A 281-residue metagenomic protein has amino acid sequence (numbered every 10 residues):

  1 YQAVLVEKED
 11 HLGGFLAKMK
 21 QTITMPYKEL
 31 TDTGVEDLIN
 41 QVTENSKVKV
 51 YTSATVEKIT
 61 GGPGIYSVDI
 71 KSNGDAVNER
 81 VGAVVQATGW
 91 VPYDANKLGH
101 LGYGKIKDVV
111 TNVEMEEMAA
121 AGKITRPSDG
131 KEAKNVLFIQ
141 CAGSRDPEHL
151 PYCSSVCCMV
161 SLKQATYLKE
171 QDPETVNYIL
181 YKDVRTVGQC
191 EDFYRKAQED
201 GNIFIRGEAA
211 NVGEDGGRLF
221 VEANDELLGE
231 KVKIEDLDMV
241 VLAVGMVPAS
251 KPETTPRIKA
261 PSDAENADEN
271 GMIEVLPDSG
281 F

Functional and structural regions predicted by a protein language model:
Y1-F281: Residues forming the flavin
